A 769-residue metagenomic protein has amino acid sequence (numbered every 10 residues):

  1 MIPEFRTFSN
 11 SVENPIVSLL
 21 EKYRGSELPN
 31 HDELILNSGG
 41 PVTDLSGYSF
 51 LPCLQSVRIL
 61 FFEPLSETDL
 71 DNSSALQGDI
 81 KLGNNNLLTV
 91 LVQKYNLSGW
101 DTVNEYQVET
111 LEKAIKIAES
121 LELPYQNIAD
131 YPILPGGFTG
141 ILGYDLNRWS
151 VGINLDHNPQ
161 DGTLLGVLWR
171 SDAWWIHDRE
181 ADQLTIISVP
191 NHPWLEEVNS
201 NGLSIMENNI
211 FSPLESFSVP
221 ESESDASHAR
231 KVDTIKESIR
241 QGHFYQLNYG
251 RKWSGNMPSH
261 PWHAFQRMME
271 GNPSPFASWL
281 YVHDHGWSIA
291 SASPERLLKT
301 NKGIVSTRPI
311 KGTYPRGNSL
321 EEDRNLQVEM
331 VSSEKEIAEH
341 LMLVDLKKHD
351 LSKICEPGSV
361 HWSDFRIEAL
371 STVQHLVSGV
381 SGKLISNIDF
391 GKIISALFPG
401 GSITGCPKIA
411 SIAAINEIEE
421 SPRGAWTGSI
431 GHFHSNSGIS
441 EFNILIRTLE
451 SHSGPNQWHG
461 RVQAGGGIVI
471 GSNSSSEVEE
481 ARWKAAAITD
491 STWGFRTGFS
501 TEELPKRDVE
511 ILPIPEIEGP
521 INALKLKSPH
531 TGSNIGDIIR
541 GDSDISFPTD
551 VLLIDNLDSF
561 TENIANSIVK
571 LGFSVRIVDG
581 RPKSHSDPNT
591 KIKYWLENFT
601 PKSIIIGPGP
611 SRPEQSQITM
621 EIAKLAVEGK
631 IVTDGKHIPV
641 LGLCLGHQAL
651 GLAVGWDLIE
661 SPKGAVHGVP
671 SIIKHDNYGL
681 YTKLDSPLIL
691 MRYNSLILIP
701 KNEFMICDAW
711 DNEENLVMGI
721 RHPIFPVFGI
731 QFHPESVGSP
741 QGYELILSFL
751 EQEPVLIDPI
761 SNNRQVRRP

Functional and structural regions predicted by a protein language model:
M1-G541: Extended alpha-helical targeting/anchoring segments, especially N-terminal organellar/secretory targeting helices
M1-I2, R6-N10, S491-E621, L625 (+3 more regions): N-terminal beta1-alpha1 cap of cysteine-dependent amidohydrolase-like domains
G428, N677-F725: Catalytic beta-strand/loop cores that center a nucleophilic Ser/Cys/Thr and support acyl-enzyme chemistry
V575-I577, L658, C707: Generic structural signal for residues in well-ordered beta-strands
N598-K683, P687-I689, I746: Cysteine-nucleophile active-site neighborhood
C644, N694, H733: Histidine-centered divalent metal-coordination motifs
N712-N762: A glycine-centered loop/beta-turn motif at secondary-structure junctions
